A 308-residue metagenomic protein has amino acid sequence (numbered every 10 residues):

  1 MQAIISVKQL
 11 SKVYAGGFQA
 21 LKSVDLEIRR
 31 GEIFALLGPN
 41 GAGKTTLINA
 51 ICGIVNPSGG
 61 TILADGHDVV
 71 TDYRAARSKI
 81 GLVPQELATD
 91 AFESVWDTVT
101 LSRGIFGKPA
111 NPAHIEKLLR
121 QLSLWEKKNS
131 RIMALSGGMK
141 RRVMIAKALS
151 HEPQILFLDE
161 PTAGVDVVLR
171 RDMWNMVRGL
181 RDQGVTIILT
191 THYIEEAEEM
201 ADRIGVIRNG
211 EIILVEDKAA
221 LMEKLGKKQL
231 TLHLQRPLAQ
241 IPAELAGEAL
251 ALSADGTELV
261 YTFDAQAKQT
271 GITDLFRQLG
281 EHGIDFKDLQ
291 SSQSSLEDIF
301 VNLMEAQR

Functional and structural regions predicted by a protein language model:
G60-T71, A75-A76: Conserved ABC transporter NBD signature motif
T100, G104-K127: Conserved ABC ATPase "signature" region
E152: Conserved catalytic motifs of ABC-family nucleotide-binding domains
L156-D159: Catalytic Walker B motif of ABC-type/P-loop ATPase nucleotide-binding domains
W174-D264: ABC transporter nucleotide-binding domain
Q229-L303, R308: Short, charged/small-residue-rich alpha-helical element at the C-terminal edge of ABC transporter nucleotide-binding
